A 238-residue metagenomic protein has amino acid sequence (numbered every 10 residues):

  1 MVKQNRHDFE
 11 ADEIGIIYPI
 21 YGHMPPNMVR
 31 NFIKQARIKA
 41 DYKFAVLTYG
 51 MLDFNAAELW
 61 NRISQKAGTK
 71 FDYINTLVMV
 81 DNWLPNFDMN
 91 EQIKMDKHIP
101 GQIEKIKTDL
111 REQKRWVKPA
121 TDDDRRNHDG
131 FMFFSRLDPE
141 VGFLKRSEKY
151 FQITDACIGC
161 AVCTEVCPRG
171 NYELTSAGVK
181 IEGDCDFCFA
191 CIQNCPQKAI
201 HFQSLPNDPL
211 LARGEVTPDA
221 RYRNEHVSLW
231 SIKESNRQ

Functional and structural regions predicted by a protein language model:
M1-E140, S204-R237: FMN-binding flavodoxin-like domain, especially the glycine-rich phosphate-binding loop
H7-D8, A36, L144, C160 (+2 more regions): Generic structural signal for beta-strand residues in well-ordered domains
F9-A11, G142-L144, E148, S176 (+2 more regions): Residue-level signal for the start and early helices of compact helical domains
H128-P168: A mid-sequence, solvent-exposed acidic-amphipathic segment
Q152-I153, I158-D186, A190-N207: Iron-sulfur cluster-binding cysteine motifs and their immediate structural context in ferredoxin-like electron-transfer
